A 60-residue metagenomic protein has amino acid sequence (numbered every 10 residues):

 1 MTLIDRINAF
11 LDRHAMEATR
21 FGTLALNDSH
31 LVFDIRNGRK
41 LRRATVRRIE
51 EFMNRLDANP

Functional and structural regions predicted by a protein language model:
M1-L3: Absolute protein N-terminus
D5-R20: Short basic helix-loop element that most often maps to the first helix and adjoining turn of HTH DNA-binding modules
A9-D12, R47, E51-N54: Replace "anionic and nucleotidyl ligands
D12-R13, G22, N37-K40: Short N-terminal micro-motifs specific to bacterial/archaeal maturation and metal-cluster initiation sites
M16-L31: Short alpha-helical DNA-recognition segment
A25, I35-R36, M53: DNA major-groove recognition helix of helix-turn-helix
F33-D34, G38-R48: Short, basic-rich loop-to-helix N-cap that marks the start of a DNA-contacting helix
N54-P60: Short C-terminal boundary/hinge segments that cap the last helix of small helical domains
